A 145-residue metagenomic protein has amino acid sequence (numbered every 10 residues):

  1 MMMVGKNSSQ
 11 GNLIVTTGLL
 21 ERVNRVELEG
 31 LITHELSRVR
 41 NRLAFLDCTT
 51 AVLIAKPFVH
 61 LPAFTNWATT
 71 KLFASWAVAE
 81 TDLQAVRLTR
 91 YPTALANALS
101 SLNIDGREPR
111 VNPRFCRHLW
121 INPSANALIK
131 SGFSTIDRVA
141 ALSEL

Functional and structural regions predicted by a protein language model:
M1-N41, R110-N112: Peri-catalytic and regulatory segments of divalent metal-dependent proteins
M1-Q10, V86-L145: Active-site-proximal gating segments in proteases and membrane effectors
V15, H34, T81, L99 (+1 more regions): Residue-level signature of catalytic and energy-coupling elements of molecular machines, predominantly ATP/GTP-dependent
L36-A55, T93: Catalytic Zn2+-binding segment of zinc metalloproteases
T50-A68: Hydrophobic, aromatic-rich membrane-embedded alpha-helical segments
F64-S75, L83: Juxtamembrane interface at the ends
S75-Y91: An active-site-proximal "capping" alpha-helix that borders the catalytic cofactor pocket
